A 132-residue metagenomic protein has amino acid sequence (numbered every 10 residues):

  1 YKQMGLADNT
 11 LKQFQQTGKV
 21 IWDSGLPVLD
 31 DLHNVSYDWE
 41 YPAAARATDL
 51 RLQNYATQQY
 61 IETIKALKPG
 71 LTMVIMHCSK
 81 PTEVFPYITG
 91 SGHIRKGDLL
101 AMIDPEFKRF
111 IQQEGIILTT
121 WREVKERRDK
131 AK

Functional and structural regions predicted by a protein language model:
Y1-L71, C78, T82-P86, T120-E123 (+1 more regions): Glycine-rich, Lys/Arg-enriched anion-binding loops that position phosphate/diphosphate groups for phosphoryl
I88-K132: C-terminal domain-boundary segment and adjacent tail
